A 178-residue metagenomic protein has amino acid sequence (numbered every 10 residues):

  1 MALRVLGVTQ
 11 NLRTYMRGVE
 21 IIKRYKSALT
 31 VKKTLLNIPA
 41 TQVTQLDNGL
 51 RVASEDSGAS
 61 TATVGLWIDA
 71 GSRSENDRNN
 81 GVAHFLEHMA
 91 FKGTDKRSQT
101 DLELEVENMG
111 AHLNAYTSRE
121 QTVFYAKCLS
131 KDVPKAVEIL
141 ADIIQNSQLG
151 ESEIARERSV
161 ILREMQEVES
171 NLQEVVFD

Functional and structural regions predicted by a protein language model:
A2-D101, Y125-C128, E138: His/Glu-rich zincin catalytic helix
R17-Y25, L29, T94-D95, Q99-D178: Acidic/histidine-enriched segments that form metal/cofactor-coordinating and catalytic pocket/exosite environments
